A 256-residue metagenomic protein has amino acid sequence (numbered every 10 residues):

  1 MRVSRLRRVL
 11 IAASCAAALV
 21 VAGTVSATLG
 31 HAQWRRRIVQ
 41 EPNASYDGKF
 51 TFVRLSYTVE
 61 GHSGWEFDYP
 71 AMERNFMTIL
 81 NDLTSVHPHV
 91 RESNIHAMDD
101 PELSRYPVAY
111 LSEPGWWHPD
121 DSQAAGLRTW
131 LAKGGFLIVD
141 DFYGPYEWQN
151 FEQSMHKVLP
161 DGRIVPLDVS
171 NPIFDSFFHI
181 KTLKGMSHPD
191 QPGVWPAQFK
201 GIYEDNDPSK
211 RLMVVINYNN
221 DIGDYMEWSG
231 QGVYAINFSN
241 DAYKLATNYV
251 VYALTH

Functional and structural regions predicted by a protein language model:
R2-A18: Bacterial N-terminal signal peptides that target proteins for export
L19-L29: C-terminal segment of classical bacterial N-terminal signal peptides
T28-V108, P114-G115, D221-D224, W228-H256: Aromatic-Pro/Gly-enriched surface loop or interdomain linker that acts as a lid/target-recognition segment
W34-R36, E60, Y146-W228, F238 (+2 more regions): An acidic, glycine-rich "communication" segment
N43-G48, P101-R105, Q123, W130-A132 (+1 more regions): Extracellular/periplasmic catalytic domains that process cell-envelope and extracellular macromolecules
F52, V108-W148: Short alpha-beta junction capping motif
E73-M77, A124, R128, W148-E152 (+1 more regions): Extracytoplasmic/secreted envelope proteins and their assembly/folding machinery, especially bacterial periplasmic
V86-H96, V139-Y143, G162-S170: Surface-exposed patches in mature extracellular/periplasmic domains of secreted proteins
